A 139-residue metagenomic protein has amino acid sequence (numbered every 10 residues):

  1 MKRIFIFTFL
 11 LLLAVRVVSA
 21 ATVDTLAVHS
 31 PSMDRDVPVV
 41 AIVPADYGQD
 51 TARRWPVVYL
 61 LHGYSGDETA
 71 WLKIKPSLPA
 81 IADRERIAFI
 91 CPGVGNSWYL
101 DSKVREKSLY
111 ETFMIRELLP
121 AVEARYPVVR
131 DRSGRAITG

Functional and structural regions predicted by a protein language model:
I4-V15: Sec-dependent N-terminal signal peptides
A20-G139: Non-catalytic cap/lid and distal C-terminal segments of serine-dependent acyl enzymes
